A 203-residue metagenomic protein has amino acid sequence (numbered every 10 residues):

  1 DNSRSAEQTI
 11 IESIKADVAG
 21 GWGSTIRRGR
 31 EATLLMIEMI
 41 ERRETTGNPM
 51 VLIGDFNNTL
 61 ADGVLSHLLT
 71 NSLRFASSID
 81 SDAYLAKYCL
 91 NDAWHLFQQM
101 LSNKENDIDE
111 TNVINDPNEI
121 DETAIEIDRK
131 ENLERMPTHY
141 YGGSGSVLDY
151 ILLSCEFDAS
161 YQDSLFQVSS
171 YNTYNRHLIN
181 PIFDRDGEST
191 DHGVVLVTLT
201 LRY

Functional and structural regions predicted by a protein language model:
D1-T25: A solvent-exposed, charged loop/short amphipathic helix patch at secondary-structure junctions
V18-T46: A long, amphipathic alpha-helix that forms part of the scaffold/cap immediately adjacent to metal-dependent active
I37-V51, F56-Y203: Metal-dependent phosphoester-hydrolase catalytic domains
